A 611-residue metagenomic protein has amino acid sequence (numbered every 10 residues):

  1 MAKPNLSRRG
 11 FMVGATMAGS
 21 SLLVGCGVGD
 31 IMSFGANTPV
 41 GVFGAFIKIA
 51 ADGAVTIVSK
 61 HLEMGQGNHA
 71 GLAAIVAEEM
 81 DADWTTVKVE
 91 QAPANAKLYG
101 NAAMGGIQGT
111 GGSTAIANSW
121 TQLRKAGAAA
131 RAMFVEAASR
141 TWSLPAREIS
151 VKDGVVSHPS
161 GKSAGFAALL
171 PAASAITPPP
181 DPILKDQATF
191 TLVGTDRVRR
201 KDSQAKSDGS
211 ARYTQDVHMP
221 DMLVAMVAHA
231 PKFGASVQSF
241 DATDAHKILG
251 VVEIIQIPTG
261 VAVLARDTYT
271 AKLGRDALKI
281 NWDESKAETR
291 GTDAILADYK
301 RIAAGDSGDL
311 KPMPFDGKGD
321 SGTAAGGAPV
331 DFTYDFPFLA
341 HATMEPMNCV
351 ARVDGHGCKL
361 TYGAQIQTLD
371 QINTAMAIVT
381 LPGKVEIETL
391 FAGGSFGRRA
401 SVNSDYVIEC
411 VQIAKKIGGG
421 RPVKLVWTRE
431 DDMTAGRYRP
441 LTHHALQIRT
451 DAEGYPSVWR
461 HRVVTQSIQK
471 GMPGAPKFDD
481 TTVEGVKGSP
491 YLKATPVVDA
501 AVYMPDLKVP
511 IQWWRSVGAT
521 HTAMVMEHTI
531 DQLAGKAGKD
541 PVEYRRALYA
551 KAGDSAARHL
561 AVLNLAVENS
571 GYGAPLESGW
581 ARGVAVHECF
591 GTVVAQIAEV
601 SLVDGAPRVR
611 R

Functional and structural regions predicted by a protein language model:
M1-A18: N-terminal secretory signal peptides and thylakoid transit peptides that target proteins across membranes
P4-N5, G25-T56, V151: C-terminal segment of N-terminal export signals and the immediately downstream linker at the start of the mature
G27, M32-S33, W84-A94, S139 (+9 more regions): Beta-strand segments within the central parallel beta-sheet cores of soluble alpha/beta enzyme folds
V55-E90, A115-W142, V224-I248, V261-I280 (+5 more regions): Alpha-helical support elements that line or immediately flank enzyme active sites and cofactor-binding pockets
H61-E63, Q91-K97, V155, A364-Q367 (+5 more regions): Acidic, glycine-rich active-site loops and adjacent beta-strand->loop/helix elements that engage anionic groups
A96-S119, P171-D216, G308-C349, G355 (+1 more regions): Glycine-rich loop/linker segments at domain edges
W120-R197, I248-T323, F391, R429 (+3 more regions): Molybdopterin (Moco) oxidoreductase catalytic core of the xanthine/aldehyde oxidoreductase family
F336-F338, A547-L602: Accessory "access/gating" subregions that flank catalytic or transport cores
